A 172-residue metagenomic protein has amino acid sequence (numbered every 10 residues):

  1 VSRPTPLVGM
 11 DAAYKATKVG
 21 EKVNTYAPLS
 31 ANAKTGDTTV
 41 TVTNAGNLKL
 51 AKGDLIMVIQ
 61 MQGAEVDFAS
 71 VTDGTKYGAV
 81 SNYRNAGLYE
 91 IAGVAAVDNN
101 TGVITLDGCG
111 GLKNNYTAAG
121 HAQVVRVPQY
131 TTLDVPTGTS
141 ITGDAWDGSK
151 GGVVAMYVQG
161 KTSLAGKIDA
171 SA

Functional and structural regions predicted by a protein language model:
S2-E90, A96-G110, S140-K150: Autoprocessing Asn-cyclization modules and mimics
P4-P6, P128, P136: Proline-rich intrinsically disordered, low-complexity coils
V42, V135-T137, G143, M156-V158 (+2 more regions): Extracellular beta-strand solenoids
L48-G63, L112-D134, K167: Extended Gly/Ser/Thr-rich low-complexity repeat segments, especially those forming or decorating extracellular
G53, G151-G152, G166, A172: Glycine-centered flexibility sites
G87, T117-T131, G143-K161: Extracellular beta-strand-rich solenoid/capping regions of secreted or surface-exposed proteins that bind or remodel
